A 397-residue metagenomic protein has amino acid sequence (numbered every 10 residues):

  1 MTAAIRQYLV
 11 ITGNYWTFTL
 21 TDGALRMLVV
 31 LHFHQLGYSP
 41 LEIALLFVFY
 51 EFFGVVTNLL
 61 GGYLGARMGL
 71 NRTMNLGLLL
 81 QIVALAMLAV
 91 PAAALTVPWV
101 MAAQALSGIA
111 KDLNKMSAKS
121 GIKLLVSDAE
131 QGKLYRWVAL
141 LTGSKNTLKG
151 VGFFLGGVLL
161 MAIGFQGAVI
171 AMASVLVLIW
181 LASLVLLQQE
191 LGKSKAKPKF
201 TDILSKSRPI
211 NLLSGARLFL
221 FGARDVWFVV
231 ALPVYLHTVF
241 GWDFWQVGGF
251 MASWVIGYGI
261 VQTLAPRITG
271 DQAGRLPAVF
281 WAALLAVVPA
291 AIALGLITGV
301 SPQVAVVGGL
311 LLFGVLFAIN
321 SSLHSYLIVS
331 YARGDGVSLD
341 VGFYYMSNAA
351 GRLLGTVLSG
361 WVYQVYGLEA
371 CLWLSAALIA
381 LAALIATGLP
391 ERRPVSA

Functional and structural regions predicted by a protein language model:
T2-F52, N211-M251: Helix-loop boundary and gating motifs at the non-cytosolic
W16, A84, T96-N114, V304-I319: Hydrophobic core of transmembrane alpha-helices in multi-pass small-molecule transporters, especially MFS/SLC-type
E51-L59, K149-G150, V255-T263, R352-L353: Residue-level signature of mid-helix packing/kink "hotspots" within the transmembrane helices of 12-pass Major
V55-A92: Conserved MFS/SLC helix-loop-helix module at the cytosolic interface between two early adjacent transmembrane helices
T57-L70, L160, I260-L276, Y363: Helix-to-loop junctions at the C-terminal end of transmembrane segments in multipass secondary transporters
L79-A94, L284-V300: C-terminal ends and interior cores of transmembrane alpha-helices in multi-pass membrane transporters/permeases
A103-K145: Cytoplasmic helix-loop-helix junction between adjacent transmembrane helices in 12-TM secondary transporters
S174-K193, I385-L389: C-terminal membrane-cytosol helix-exit motif in multi-pass small-molecule transporters
